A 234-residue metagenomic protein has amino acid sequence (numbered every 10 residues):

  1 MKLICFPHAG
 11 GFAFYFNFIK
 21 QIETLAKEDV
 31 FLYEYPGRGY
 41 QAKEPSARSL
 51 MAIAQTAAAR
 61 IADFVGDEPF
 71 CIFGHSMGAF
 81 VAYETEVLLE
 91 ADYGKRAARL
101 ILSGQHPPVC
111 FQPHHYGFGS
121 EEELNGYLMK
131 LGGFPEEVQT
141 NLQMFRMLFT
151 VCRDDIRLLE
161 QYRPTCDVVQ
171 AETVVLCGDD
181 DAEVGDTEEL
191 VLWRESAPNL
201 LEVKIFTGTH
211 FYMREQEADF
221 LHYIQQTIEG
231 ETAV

Functional and structural regions predicted by a protein language model:
M1-V234: Non-catalytic, mobile gating and regulatory segments of ester bond hydrolases
